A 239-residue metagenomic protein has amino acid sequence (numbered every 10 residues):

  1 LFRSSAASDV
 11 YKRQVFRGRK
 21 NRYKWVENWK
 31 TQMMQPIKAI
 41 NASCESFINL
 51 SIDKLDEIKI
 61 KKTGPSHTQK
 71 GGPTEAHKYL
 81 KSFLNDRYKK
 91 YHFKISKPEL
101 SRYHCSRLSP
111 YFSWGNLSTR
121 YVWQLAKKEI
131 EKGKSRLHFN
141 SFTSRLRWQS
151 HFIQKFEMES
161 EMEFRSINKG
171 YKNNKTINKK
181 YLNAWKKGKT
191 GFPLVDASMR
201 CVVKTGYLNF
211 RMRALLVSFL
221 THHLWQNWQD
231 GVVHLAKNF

Functional and structural regions predicted by a protein language model:
S5-T143, I153: Active-site "lid/cap" and pocket-lining segments within catalytic core domains
H104-F239: Active-site-proximal binding-pocket segments
